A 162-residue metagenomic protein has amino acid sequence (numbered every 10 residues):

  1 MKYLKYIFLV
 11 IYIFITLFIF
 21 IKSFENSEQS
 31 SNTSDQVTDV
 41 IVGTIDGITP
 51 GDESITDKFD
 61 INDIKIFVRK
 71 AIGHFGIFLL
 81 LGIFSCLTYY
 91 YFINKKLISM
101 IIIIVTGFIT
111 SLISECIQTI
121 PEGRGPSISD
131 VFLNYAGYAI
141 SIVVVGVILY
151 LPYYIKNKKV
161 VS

Functional and structural regions predicted by a protein language model:
M1-E122, I128-S129, Y135, A139-S162: Bulky hydrophobic segments
